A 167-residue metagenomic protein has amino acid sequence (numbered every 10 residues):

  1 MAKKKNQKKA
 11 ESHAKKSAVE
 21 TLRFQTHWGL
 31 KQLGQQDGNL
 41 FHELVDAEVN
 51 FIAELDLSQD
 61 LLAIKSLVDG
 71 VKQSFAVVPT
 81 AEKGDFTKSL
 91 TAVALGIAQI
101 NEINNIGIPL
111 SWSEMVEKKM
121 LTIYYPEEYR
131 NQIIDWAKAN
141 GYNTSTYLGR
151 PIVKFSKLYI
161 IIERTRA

Functional and structural regions predicted by a protein language model:
M1-A167: Alpha-helical scaffold/interaction cores of sigma-54-like transcription cofactors and many family A DNA polymerases
